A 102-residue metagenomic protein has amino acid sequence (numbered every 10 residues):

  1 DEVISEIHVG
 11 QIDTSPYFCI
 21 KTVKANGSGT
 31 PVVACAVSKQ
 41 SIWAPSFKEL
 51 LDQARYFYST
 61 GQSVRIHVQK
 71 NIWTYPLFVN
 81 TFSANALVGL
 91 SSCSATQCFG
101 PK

Functional and structural regions predicted by a protein language model:
D1-K102: Exposed beta-strand/loop interface patches that mediate assembly or binding
